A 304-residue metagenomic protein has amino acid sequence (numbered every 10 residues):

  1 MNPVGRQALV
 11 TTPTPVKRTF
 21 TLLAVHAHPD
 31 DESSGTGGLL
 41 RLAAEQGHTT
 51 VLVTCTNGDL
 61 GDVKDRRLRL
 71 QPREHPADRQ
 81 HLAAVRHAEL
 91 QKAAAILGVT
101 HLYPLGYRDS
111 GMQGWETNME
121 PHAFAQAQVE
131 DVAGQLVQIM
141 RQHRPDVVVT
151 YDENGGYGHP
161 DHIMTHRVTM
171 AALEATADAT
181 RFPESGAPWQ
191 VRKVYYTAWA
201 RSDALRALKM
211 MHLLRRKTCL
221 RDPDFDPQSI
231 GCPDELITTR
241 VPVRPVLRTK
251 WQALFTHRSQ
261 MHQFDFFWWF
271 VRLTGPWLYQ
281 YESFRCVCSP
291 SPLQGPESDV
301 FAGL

Functional and structural regions predicted by a protein language model:
M1-V25, W115-L304: Metal-dependent de-N-acetylase/amidase catalytic core
N2-R144, A171, R285-C288, L293-P296: Active-site rim/loop-helix segments in enzyme catalytic domains that contact anionic ligands
